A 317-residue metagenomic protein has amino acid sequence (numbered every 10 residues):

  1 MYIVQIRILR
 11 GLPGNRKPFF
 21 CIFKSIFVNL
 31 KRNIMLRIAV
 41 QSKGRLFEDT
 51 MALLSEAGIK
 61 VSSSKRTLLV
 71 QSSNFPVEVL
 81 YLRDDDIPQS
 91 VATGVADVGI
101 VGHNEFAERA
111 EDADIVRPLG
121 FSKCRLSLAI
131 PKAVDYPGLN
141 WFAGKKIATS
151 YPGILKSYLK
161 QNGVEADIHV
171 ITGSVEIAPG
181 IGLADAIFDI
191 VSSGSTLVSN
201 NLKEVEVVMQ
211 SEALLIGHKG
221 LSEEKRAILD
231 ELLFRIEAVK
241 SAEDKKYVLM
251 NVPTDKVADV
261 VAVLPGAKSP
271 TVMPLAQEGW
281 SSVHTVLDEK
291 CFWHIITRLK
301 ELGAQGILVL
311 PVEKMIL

Functional and structural regions predicted by a protein language model:
M1-L9: Extreme N-terminal basic, low-complexity initiation segments that serve as generic localization/processing leaders
G11-L12, K17-C21: N-terminal amphipathic/hydrophobic targeting modules at extreme N-termini, encompassing cleavable Sec/SRP-type signal
F19-L30: Hydrophobic alpha-helical signal peptides and transmembrane signal-/tail-anchor segments that drive secretory-pathway
I34-P76, V101-D114, L119-R125, A133-L317: Small-molecule-sensing regulatory modules
E78-V95: Short, structured active-site "lid" loops
